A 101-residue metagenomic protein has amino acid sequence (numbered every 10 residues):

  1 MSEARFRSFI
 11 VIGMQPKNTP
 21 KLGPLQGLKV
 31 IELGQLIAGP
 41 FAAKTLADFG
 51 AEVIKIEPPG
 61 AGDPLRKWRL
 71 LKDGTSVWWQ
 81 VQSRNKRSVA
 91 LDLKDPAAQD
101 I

Functional and structural regions predicted by a protein language model:
R5-I101: N-terminal helix-loop segment corresponding to the beta1-alpha1 unit of nucleotide/adenylate-binding folds
